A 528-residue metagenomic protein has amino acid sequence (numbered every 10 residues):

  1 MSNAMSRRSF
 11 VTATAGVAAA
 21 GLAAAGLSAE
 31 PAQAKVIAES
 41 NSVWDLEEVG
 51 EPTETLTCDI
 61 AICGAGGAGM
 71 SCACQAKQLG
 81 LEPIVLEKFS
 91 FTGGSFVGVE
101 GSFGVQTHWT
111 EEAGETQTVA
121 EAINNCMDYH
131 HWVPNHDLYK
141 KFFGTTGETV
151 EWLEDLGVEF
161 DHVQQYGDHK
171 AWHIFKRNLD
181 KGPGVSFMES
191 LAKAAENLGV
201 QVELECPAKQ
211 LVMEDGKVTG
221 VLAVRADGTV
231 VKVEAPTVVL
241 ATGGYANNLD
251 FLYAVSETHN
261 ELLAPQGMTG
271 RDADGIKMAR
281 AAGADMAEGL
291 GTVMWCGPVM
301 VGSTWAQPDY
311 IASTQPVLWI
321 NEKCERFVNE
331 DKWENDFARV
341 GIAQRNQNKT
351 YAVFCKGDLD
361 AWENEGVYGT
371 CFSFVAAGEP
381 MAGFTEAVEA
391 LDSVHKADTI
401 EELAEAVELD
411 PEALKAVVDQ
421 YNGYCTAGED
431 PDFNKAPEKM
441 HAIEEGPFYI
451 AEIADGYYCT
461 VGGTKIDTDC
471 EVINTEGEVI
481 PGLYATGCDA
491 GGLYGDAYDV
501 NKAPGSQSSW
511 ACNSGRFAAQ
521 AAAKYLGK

Functional and structural regions predicted by a protein language model:
M1-A18: N-terminal secretory signal peptides and thylakoid transit peptides that target proteins across membranes
I37-S42, E47-V49, E82, K88-Q201 (+4 more regions): Conserved N-terminal/central alpha/beta ligand/cofactor-binding core
P52-G66: Beta1/beta-strand and adjacent pyrophosphate-binding region of the FAD-binding site in flavoprotein oxidoreductases
L56-C58, G228-T237: Core beta-strand elements of the Rossmann-like FAD/NAD(P) dinucleotide-binding domain in flavoenzyme oxidoreductases
G182-T229: Helical element adjacent to the flavin cofactor pocket in flavoenzyme catalytic cores
E234-V299, P504, S508-F517: Glycine-rich loop(s) and the adjacent beta-strand/alpha-helix scaffold that form part
I276-V407: An anion/pyrophosphate-binding glycine-rich loop and adjacent beta-alpha core in soluble alpha-beta enzymes
A413-A497, N501: A glycine-rich dinucleotide-binding beta-alpha-beta segment and adjacent secondary-structure elements that constitute
